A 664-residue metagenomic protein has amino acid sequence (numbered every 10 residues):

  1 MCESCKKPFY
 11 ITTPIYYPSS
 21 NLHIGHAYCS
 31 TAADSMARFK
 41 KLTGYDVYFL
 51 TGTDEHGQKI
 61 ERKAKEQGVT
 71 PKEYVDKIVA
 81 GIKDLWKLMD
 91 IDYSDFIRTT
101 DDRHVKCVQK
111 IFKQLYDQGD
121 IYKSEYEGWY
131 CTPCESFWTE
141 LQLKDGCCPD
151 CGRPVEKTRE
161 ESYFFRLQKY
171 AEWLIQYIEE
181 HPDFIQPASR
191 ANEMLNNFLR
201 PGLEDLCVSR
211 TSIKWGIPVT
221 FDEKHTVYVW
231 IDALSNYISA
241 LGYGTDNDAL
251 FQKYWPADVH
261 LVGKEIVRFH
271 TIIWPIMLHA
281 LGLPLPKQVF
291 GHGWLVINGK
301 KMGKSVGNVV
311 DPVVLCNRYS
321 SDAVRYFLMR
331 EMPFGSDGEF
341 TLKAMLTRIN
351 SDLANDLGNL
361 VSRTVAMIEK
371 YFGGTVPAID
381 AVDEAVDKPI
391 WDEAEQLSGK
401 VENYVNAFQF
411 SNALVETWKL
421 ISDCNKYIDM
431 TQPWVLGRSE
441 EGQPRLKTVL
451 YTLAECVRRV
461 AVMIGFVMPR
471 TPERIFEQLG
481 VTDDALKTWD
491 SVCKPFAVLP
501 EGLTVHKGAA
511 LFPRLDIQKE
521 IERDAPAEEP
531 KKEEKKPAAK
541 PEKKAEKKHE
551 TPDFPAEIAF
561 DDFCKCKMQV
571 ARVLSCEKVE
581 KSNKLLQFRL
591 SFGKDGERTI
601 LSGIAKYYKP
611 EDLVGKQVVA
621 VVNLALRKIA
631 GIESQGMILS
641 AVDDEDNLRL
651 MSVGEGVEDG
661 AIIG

Functional and structural regions predicted by a protein language model:
C2-I121, E135: N-terminal Rossmann-like or analogous alpha/beta NTP/dinucleotide-binding catalytic cores that position adenine
C2-T51, R103-C107, C151, T158-K370 (+2 more regions): Structured secondary-structure scaffolds
M89-R98, Y116-W129, L141-Q142, E156-R159 (+3 more regions): Short secondary-structure capping/junction motifs at helix and strand boundaries
Q118-A171, I175: Cys/His-rich short segments
K123, W129, E331, A344-A381 (+3 more regions): Helix-rich, typically C-terminal accessory recognition domains appended to large enzymatic cores
G299, T417, L453, P469-T471 (+3 more regions): Hydrophobic, well-ordered secondary-structure elements that form the walls of internal hydrophobic environments
I475-D562: Intrinsic disorder at enzyme termini
K535-G664: Phosphate-backbone binding interfaces of nucleic-acid-interacting proteins
